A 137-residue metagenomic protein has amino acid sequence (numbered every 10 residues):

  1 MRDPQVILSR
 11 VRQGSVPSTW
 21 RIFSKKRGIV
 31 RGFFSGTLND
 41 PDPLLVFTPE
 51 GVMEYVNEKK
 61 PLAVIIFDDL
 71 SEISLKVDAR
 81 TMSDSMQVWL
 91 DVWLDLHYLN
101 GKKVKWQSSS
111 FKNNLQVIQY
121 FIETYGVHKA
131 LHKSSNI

Functional and structural regions predicted by a protein language model:
M1-P49: Anionic N-terminal interaction surfaces
R2-I7, P61, S71-I137: Acidic, Ser/Thr- and proline-rich intrinsically disordered linker/docking segments of eukaryotic scaffolds
I29-V30, M53-Y55, N100-W106: Short, surface-exposed beta-strand/loop "edge" segments at domain boundaries and coil↔beta transitions
T37-D84: Phosphoinositide-binding peripheral membrane targeting modules
